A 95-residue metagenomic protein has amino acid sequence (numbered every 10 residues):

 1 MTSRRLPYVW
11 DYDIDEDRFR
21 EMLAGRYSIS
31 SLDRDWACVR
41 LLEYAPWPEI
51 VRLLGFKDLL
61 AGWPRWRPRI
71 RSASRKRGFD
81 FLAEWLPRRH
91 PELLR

Functional and structural regions predicted by a protein language model:
M1-R95: Long, compositionally biased intrinsically disordered regulatory segments in eukaryotic proteins
